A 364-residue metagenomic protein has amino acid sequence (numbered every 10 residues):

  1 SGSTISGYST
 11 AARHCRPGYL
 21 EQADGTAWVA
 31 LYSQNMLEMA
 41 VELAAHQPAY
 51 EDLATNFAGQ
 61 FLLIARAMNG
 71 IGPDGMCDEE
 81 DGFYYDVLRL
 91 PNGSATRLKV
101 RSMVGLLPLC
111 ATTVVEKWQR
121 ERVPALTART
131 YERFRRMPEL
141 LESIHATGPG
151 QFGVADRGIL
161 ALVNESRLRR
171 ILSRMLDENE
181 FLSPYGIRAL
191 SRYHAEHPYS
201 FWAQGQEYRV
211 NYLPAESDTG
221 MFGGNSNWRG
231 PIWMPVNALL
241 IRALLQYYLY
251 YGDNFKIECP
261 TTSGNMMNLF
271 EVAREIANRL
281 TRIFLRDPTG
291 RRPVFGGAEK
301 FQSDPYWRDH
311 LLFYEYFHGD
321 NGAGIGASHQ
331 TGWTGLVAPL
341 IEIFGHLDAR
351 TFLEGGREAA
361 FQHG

Functional and structural regions predicted by a protein language model:
S1-G364: Acidic, mature catalytic/reactive cores of soluble proteins
